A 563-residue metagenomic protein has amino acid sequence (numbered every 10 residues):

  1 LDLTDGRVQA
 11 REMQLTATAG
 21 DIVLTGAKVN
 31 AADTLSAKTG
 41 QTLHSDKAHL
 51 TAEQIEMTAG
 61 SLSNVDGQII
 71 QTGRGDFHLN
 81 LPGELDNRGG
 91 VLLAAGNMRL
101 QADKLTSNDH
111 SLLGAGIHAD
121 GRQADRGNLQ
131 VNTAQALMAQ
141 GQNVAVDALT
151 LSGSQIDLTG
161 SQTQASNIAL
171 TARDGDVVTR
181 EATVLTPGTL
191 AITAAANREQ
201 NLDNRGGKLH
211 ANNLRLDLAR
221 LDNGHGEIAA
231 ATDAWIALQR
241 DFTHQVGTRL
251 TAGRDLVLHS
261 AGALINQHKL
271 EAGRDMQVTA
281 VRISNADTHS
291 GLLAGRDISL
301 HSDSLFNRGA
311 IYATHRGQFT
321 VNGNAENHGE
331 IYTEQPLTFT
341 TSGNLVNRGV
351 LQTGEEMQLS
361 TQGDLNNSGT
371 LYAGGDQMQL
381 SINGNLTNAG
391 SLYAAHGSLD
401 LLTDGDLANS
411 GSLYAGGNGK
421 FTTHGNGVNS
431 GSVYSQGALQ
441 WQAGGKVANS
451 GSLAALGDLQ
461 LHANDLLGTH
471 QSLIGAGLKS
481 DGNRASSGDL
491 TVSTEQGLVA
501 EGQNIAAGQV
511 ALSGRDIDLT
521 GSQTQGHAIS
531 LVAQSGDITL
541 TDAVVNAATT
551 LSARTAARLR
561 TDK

Functional and structural regions predicted by a protein language model:
L1-L3, R7-L15, A19-L24, K28-N30 (+65 more regions): Extracellular beta-strand scaffolds
Q123-A124, A485-S486: Extracellular interaction modules
